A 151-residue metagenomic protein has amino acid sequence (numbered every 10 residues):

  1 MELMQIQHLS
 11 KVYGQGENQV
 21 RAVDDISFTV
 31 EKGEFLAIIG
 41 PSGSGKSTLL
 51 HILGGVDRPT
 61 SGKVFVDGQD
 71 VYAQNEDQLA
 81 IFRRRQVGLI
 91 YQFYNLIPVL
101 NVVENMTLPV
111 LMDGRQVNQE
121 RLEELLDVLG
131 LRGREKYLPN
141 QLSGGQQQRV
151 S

Functional and structural regions predicted by a protein language model:
E2-S151: ABC family nucleotide-binding domain
